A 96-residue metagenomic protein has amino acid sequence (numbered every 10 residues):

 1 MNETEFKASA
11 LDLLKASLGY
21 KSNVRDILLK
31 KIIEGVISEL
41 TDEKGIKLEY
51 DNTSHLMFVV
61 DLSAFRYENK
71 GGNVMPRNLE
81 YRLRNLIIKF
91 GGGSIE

Functional and structural regions predicted by a protein language model:
M1-M57, F65, K70, I88-E96: Conserved short "hinge" loops at termini or chain/domain junctions
N69-L86: C-terminal structural segments of small proteins and small subunits
